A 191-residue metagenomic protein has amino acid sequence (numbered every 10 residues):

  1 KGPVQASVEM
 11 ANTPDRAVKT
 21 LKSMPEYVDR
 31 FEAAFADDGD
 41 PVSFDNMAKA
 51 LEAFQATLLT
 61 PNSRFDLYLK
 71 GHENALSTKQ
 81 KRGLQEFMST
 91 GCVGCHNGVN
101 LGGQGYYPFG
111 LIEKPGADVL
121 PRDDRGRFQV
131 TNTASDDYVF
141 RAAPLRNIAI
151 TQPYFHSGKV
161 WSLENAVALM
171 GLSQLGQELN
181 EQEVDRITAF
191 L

Functional and structural regions predicted by a protein language model:
K1-L191: Periplasmic c-type cytochrome electron-transfer domains
